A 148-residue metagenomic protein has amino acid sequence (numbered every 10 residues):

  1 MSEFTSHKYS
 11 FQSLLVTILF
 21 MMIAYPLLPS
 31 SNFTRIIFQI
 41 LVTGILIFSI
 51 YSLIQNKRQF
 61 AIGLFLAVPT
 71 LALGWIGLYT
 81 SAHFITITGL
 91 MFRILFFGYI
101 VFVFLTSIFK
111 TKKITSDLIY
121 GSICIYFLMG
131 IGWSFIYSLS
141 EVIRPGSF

Functional and structural regions predicted by a protein language model:
M1-L15, Q55-Q59: N-terminal membrane topogenic signal
H7-M22, L64-T70, I136: Alpha-helical transmembrane segments
I23-I36, S49-R58, Y79-T80: Short, hydrophobic transmembrane alpha-helix segments
L27-T43, L64, T86-G98: Structural signature of hydrophobic alpha-helical transmembrane segments
L41-S52, P69-G74, F92-V103: Alpha-helical transmembrane segments and their membrane-interface exit regions
R58-P69, T86-I94, I114-I125: Cytoplasmic-side transmembrane-helix entry/capping segments in multi-pass membrane proteins
L95-V103, G121-Y137: Alpha-helical transmembrane segments of multi-pass integral membrane proteins
G132-F148: Outer-pore turret/helix-boundary of cation channels
